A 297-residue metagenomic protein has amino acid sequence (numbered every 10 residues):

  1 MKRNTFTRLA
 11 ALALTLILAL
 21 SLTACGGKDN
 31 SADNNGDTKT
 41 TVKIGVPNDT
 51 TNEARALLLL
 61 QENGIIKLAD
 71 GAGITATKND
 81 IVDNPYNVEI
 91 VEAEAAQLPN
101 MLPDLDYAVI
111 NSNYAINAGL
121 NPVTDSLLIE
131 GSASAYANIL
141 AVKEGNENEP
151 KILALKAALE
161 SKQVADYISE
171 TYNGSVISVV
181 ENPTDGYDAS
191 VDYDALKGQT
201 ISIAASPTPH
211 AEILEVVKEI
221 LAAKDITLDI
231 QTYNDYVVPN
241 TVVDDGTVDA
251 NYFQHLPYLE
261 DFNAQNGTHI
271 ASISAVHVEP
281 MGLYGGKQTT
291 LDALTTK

Functional and structural regions predicted by a protein language model:
L20-A24: C-terminal motif of bacterial Sec signal peptides marking the signal peptidase cleavage site
G26-D29: Bacterial signal peptide processing site
G36-L59, N63, S161-D166, I273-K297: A conserved helix-loop-strand patch within extracytoplasmic ligand-binding domains of the periplasmic binding
T40-G45, L196-T208, I226-T232, K297: Short, well-ordered beta-strand elements
A56-L57, Q61, K151, L159-V180: Periplasmic-binding protein-like
A72-N100, I230-T241: Short helix-initiation/N-cap motifs at beta->coil->alpha
D104, N117-I129, D261-I273, Q288: Ligand-binding "clamshell"
Y136-A154, P280-L294: A bilobed periplasmic-binding-protein/Venus flytrap-type ligand-binding module shared by bacterial periplasmic
